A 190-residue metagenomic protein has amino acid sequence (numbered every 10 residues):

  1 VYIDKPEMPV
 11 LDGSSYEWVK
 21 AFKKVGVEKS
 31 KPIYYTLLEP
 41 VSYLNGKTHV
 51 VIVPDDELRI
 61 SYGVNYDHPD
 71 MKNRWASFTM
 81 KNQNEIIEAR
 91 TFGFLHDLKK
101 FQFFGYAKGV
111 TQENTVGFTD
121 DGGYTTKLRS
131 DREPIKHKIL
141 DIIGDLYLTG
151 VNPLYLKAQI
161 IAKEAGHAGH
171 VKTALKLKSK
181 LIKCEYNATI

Functional and structural regions predicted by a protein language model:
V1-I190: Short acidic-hydrophobic catalytic motif
